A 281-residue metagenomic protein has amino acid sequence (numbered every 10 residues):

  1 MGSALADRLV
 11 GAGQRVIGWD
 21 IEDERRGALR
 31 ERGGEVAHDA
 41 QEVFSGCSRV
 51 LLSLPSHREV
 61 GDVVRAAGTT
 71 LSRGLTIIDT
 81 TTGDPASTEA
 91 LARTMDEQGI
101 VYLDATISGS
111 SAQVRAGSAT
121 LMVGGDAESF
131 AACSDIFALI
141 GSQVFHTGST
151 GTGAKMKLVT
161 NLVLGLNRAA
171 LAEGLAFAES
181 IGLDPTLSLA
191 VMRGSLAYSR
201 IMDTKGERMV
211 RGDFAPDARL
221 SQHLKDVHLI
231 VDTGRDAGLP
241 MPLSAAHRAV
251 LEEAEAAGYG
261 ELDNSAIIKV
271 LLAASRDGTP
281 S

Functional and structural regions predicted by a protein language model:
M1-L52, L75: NAD(P)+-binding Rossmann beta1-loop-alpha1 motif at the extreme N-terminus of oxidoreductases
I21-E22, S56, D126: Residues in the short beta-alpha loop(s) of Rossmann-like NAD(P)-binding domains
A40-V101: Rossmann-fold NAD(P) dinucleotide-binding segment
T82-N161: Rossmann-fold dinucleotide-binding core
A116-G117, L121-G124, F145, S149-I181 (+2 more regions): Active-site-proximal catalytic alpha-helix in oxidoreductases
A154, Y198-N264, V270: Interdomain hinge/lid region at the active-site interface of Rossmann-like NAD(P)-dependent oxidoreductases
